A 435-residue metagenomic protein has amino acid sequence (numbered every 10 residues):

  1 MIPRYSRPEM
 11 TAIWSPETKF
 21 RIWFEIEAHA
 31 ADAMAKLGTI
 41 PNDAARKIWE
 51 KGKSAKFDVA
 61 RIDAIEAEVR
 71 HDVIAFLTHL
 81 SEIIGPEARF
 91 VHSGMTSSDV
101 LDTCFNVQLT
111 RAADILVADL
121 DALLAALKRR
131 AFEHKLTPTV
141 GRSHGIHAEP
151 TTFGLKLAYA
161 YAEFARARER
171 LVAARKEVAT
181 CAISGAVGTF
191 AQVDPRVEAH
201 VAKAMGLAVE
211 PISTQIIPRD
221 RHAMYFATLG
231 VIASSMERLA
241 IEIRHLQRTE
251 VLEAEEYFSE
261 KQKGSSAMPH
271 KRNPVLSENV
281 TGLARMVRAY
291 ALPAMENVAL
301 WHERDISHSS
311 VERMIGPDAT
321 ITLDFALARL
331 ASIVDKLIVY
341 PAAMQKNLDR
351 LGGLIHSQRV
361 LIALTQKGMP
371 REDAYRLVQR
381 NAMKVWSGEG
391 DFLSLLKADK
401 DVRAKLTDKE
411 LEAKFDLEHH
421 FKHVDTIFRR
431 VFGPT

Functional and structural regions predicted by a protein language model:
M1-S184, F190, D194-H200, V209 (+3 more regions): A helix-coil-helix interface module used to build multimeric assemblies and to scaffold catalytic/cofactor sites
M1-T18, A55, E68, A75 (+1 more regions): Catalytic-core signal marking the mid-to-C-terminal active-site face
A33, H79, I83, A126 (+16 more regions): Generic, well-ordered alpha-helical scaffold segments in large soluble proteins
I40, V251-L252, P370: Conserved hydrophobic residue
T110-D121, K128, A158-Y161, A165 (+7 more regions): Short amphipathic alpha-helical segments with heptad-repeat character
L155, A223-V231, R359-K367: Short, well-ordered beta-strand elements within core beta-sheets of diverse protein domains
T189, A204, V209-I216, Q345 (+3 more regions): A structural signal for small-residue-enriched, beta-sheet-centric alpha/beta enzyme cores and oligomeric scaffold folds
E198-A291: Acidic, glycine-rich loop-and-beta core segments that form the ion-binding/anion-interacting portion of active sites
